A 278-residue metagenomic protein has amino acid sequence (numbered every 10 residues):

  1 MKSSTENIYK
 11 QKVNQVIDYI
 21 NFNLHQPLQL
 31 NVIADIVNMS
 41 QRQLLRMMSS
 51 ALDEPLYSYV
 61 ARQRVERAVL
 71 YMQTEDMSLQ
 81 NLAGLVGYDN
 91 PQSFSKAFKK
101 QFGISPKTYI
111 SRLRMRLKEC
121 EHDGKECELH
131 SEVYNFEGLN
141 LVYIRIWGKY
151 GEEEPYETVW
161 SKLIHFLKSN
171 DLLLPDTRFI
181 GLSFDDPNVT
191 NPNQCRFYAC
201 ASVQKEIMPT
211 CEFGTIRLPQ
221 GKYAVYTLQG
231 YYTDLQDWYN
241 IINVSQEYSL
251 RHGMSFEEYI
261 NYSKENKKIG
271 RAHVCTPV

Functional and structural regions predicted by a protein language model:
M1-E6, L28-N31, D35-M39, S49-L52: N-terminal intrinsically disordered/low-complexity leader segments
K2-L28, A61-M77: A short, Lys/Arg-enriched amphipathic alpha-helix from helix-turn-helix/homeodomain DNA-binding modules
N21-L24, N31-A34, N38-M39, Y57 (+1 more regions): A general secondary-structure boundary signal
R42, R46-M47, E54, S58 (+6 more regions): A solvent-exposed interaction/effector surface
V274-V278: Positively charged, low-complexity/disordered segments
